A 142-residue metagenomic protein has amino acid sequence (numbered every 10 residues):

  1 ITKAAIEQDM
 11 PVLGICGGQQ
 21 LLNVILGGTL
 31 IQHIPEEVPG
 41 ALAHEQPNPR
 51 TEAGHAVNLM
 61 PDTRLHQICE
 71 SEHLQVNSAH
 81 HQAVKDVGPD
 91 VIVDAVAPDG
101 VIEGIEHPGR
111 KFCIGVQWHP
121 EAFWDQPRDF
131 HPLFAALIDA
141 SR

Functional and structural regions predicted by a protein language model:
I1-Q8, P35-R142: Amide-donor transfer/coupling interface in amidating biosynthetic enzymes
I1-T29: Catalytic nucleophile loop
Q32: Class I SAM-dependent methyltransferase SAM-binding "motif I" and its flanking Rossmann-like core
